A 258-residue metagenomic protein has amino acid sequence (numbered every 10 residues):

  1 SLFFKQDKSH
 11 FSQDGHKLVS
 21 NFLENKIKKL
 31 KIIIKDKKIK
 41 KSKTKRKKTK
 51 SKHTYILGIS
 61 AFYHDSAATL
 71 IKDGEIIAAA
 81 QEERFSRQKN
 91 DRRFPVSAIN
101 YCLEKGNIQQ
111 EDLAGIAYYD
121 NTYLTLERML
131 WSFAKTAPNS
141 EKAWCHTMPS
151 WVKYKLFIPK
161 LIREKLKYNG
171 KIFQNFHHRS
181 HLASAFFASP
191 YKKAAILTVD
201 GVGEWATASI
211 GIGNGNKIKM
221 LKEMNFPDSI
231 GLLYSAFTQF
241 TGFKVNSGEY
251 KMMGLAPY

Functional and structural regions predicted by a protein language model:
S1-F4, K28-D36, A67-T69, F237 (+1 more regions): Proteins with a high burden of low-complexity, intrinsically disordered sequence enriched in S/T/G/P/A and R, requiring
S1-I33: Catalytic His-Asp segment of secreted/periplasmic serine-dependent ester chemistry enzymes
D7-H10, K40, V245: A general, composition-driven signal for non-globular sequence regions
L30-T49: N-terminal secretory targeting modules
K43-Y258: Short acidic/glycine-rich loops and adjacent helix/strand connectors that line catalytic pockets where negatively
